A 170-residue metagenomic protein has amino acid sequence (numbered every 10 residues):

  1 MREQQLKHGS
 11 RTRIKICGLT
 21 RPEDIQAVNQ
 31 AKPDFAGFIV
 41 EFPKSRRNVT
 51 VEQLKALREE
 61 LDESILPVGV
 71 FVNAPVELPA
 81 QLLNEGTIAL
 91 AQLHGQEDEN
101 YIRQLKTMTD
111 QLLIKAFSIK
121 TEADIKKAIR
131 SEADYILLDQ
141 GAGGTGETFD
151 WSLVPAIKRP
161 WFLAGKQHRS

Functional and structural regions predicted by a protein language model:
M1-S170: Conserved N-terminal beta1-alpha1 strand-loop-helix module at the mouth
